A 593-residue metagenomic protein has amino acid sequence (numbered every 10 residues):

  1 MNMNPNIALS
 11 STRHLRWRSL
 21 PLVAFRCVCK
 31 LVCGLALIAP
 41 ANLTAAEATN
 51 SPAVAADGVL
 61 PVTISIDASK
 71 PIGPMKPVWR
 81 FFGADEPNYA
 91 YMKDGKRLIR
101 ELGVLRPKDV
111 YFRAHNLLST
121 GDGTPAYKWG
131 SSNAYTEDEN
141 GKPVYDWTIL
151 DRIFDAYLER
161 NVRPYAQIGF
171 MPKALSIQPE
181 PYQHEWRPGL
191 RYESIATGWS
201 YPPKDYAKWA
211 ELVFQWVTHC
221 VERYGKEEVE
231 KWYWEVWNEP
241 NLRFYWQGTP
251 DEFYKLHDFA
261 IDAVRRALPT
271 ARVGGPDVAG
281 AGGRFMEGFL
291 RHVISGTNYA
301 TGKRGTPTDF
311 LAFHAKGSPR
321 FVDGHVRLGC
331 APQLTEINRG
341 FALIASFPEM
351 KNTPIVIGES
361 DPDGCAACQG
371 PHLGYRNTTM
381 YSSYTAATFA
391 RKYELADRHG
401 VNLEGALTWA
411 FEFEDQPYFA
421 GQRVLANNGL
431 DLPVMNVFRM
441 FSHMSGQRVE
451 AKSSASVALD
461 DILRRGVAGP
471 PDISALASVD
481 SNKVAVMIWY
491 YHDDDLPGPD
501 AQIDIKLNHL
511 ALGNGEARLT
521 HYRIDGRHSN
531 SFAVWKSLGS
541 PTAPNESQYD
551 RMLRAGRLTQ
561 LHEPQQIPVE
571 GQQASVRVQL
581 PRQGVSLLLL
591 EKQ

Functional and structural regions predicted by a protein language model:
M1-F25: N-terminal secretory signal peptides that target proteins for export/translocation
A24-N42: Bacterial N-terminal signal peptides
A45-Y233, Q247, D251-G282, G302 (+7 more regions): Non-catalytic accessory regions flanking glycosidase/transglycosidase catalytic cores in CAZymes
Y89, L118-G121, K173, W237-F244 (+2 more regions): Conserved radical SAM core fold
T124-A126, Y245-Q247, F321-H325, A366-H372 (+1 more regions): Short acidic, glycine/proline-rich loop/turn micro-motifs
E230-W232, N238, A271, G275-D277 (+3 more regions): Aromatic- and acid-rich polysaccharide-binding/catalytic face of secreted or lumenal carbohydrate-active enzymes
L256-A260, E336-A345, P362, R376-A396: Extracytoplasmic, non-cytosolic globular domains
S318-P371, T388, H399-A406: Glycoside hydrolase catalytic-domain groove-lining segments
